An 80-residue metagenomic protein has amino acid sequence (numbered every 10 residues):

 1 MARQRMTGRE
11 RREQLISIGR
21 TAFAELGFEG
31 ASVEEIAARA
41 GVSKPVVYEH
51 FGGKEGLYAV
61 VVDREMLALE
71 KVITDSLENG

Functional and structural regions predicted by a protein language model:
M1-L26, G30-R39, E55-A59: Basic, helix-initiating cap at the start of DNA-binding domains
R3, V61-G80: Amphipathic alpha-helical linker/stalk segments
E34, E49, E65: Acidic-residue sensor for enzyme active/binding pockets
A40-F51: Short hydrophobic/aromatic patch on the recognition helix
K54-E55, E70: Residue-level signal for cytosolic alpha-helical hairpin/rod architecture
